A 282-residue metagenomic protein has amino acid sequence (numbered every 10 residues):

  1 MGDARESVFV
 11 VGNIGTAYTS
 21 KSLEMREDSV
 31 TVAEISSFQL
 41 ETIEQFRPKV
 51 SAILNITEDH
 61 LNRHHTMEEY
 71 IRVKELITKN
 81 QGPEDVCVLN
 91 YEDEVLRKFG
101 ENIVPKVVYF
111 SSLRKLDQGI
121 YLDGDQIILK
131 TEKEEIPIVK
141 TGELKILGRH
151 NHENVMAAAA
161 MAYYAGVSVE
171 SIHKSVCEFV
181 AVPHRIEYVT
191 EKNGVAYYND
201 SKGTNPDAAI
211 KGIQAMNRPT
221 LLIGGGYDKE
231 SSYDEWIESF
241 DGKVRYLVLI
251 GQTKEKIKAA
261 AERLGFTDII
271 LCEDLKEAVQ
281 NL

Functional and structural regions predicted by a protein language model:
M1-G12: Walker A (P-loop) phosphate-binding motif
V11, V104-L122, H173-C177, E187 (+1 more regions): Beta-strand->loop->alpha-helix junctions that form or flank phosphate-binding loops in nucleotide-handling enzymes
N13, E34, L54, Y70 (+7 more regions): Residue-level signal for inorganic ion chemistry
E24-L116, Y121-D123, I128, E135 (+1 more regions): Flexible active-site lid/hinge loop adjacent to a nucleotide/diphosphate and Mg2+-phosphate binding pocket
R47, N102-V104, M216, K243 (+1 more regions): Short, structured coil segments at secondary-structure junctions
C87-Y91, I223-G224, K243-Q252: Short internal beta-strands
T141-R245: Nucleotide phosphate-binding/pyrophosphate-handling subdomain across enzymes that bind or process nucleotide phosphates
D234-L282: C-terminal helical cap/extension that packs against the catalytic core of soluble nucleotide-cofactor enzymes
